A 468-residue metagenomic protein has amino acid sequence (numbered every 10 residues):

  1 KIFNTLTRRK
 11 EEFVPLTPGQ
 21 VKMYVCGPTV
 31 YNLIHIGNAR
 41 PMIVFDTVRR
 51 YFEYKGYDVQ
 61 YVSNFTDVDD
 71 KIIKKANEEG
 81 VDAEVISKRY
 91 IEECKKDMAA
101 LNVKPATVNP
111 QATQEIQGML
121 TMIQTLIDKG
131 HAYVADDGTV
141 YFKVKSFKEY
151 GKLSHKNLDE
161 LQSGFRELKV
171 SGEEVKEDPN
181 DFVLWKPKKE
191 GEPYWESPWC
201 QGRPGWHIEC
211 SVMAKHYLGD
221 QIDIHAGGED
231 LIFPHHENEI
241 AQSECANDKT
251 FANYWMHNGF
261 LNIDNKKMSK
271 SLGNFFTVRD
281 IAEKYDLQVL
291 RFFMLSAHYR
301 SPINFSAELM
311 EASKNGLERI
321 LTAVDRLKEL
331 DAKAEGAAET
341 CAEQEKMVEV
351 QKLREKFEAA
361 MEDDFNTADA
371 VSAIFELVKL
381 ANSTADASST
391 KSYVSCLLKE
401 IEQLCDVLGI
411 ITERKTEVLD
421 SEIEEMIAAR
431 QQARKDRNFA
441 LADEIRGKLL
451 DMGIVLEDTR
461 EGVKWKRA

Functional and structural regions predicted by a protein language model:
K1-Y31, D46, Q117-K328: Alpha-helical recognition segments enriched in aromatics with Gly/Pro capping that present substrate-recognition
T7-E12, L16-K104, E461-W465: N-terminal, positively charged nucleic-acid-binding surface of large information/translation enzymes
E53, A99, I127-D128, M256 (+1 more regions): Alpha-helix C-terminal capping/helix-coil junction sites
Y57, H131, I454: Short phosphate-binding/catalytic loops that engage adenosine nucleotides
F65-D69, I91-C94, K104-M119, D137-S146: Short, glycine/charge-rich beta-strand/loop segments that flank catalytic centers and engage negatively charged groups
P105, A135-D137, D458-G462: Short Gly/Ser/Thr- and Asp/Glu-enriched loop/turn motifs at secondary-structure junctions
K267, N274-A468: Structural preference for alpha-helix termini/caps and helix-kink/transition segments
